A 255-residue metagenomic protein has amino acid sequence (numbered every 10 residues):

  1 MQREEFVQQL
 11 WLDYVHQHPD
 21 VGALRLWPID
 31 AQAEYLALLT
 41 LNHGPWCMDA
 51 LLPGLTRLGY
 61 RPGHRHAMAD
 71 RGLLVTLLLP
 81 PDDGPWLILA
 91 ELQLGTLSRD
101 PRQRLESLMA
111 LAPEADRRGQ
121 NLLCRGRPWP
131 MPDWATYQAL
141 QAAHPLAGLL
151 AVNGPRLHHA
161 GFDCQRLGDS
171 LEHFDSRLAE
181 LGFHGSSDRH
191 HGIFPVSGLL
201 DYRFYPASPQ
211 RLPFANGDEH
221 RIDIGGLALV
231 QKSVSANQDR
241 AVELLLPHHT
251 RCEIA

Functional and structural regions predicted by a protein language model:
M1-L52, G63-A255: Extended, well-ordered protein cores
Y60: A Zn2+-metalloprotease active-site environment signal
